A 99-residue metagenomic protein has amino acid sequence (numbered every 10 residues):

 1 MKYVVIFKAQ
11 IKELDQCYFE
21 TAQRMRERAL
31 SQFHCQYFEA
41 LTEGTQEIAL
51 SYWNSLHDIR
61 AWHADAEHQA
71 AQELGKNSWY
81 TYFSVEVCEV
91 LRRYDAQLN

Functional and structural regions predicted by a protein language model:
M1-I48, L56-A64, T81-N99: Short S/T/G/P-rich N-terminal loop/turn motif that feeds into the first structured element of a domain
H63, Q72-G75: Short, flexible helix/strand-to-coil boundary loops that buttress conserved ligand/catalytic motifs in alpha/beta
